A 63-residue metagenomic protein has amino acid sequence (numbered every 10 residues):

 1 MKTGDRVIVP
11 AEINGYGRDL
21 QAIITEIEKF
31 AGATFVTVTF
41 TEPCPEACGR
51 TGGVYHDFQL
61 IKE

Functional and structural regions predicted by a protein language model:
M1, I27, T37-T41: Intrinsic low-complexity, intrinsically disordered segments enriched in polar/basic residues
M1-N14: Short coil-to-beta transition motif at edge beta-strands of beta-rich domains
V7-V9, I23-I24, I61: Short hydrophobic transmembrane-like helices used for membrane targeting/insertion
P10-I13, I27, P43: Short beta-turn/strand-loop junction motif enriched in small, turn-promoting residues
G17-E28: Short beta-strand-centered aromatic/proline hotspots
A33, T37-E63: Intrinsically disordered, low-complexity, charged/polar segments
